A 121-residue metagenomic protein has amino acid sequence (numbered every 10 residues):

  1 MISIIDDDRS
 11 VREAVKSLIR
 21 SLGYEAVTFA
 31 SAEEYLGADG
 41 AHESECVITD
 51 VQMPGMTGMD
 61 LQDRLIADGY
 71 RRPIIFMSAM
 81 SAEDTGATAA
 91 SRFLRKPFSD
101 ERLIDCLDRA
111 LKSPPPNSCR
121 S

Functional and structural regions predicted by a protein language model:
R9-V27: Two-component/phosphorelay signaling modules centered on CheY-like receiver
T28-C46: Acidic, metal-coordinating helix/loop segments flanking the phosphotransfer/catalytic sites of two-component signaling
A30-S31, T57-D60: Acidic catalytic/metal-coordinating carboxylates
D39-H42, R64-R71, E83, T88: Conserved phosphotransfer cores of two-component systems
D50, S78: Active-site residues of response regulator receiver
M53: Receiver (REC) domain active-site loop signature in two-component systems and cognate sites in sensor histidine kinases
D60, M80-R95, E101, D105: Alpha4 helix (beta4-alpha4-beta5 surface) of REC/receiver domains from two-component response regulators
F98-L111, P115-R120: C-terminal output helix
